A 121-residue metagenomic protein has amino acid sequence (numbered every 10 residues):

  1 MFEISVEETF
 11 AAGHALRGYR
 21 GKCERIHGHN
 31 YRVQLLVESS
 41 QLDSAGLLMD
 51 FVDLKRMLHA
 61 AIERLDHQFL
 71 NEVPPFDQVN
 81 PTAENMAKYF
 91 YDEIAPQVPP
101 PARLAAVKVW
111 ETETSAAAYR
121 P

Functional and structural regions predicted by a protein language model:
M1-P121: Charge-rich, low-complexity N-terminal segments
